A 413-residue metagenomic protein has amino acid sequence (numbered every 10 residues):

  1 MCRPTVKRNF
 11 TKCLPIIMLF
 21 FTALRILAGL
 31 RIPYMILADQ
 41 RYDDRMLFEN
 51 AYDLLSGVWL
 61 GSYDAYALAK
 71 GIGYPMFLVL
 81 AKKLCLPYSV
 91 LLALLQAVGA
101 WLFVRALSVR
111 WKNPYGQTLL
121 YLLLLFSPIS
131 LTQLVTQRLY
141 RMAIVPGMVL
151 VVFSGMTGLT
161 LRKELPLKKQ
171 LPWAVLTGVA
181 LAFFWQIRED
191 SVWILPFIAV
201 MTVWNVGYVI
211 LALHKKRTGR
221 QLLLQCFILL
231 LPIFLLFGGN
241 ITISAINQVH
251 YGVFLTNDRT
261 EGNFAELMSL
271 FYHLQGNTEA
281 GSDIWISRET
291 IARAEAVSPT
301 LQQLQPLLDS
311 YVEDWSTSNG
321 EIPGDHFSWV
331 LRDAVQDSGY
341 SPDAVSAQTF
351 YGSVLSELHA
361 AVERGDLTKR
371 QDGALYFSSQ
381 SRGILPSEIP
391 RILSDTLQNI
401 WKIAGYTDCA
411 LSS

Functional and structural regions predicted by a protein language model:
F10-Q40, P128, I233-A245: Transmembrane signal-anchor helices characteristic of membrane glycosylation enzymes that use polyprenol
I32-N50, W59-F77: Extracytoplasmic catalytic/substrate-binding loops of multi-pass membrane glycan-assembly enzymes
L37-Y42, M46-L47, L236-S412: Juxtamembrane membrane-water interface segments immediately following transmembrane helices in multi-pass
D39, A69, L91-L95, L131-T157 (+1 more regions): Multi-pass, polyprenyl lipid-linked donor-dependent membrane glycosyltransferases
L68, I72-P75, K83-W101, L120-Y121: Loop-to-helix entry region of an early transmembrane alpha helix in multi-pass inner-membrane enzymes
Y88-Q117, V151-G155: Transmembrane-helix motifs of polytopic, lipid-linked glycan transferases
A106-T136, A174-G178, R217-L222: Transmembrane and membrane-interface helices of multi-pass, inner-membrane envelope-modifying transferases
W173-R188, L236-F237: Membrane-interface alpha helices of multi-pass inner-membrane proteins
